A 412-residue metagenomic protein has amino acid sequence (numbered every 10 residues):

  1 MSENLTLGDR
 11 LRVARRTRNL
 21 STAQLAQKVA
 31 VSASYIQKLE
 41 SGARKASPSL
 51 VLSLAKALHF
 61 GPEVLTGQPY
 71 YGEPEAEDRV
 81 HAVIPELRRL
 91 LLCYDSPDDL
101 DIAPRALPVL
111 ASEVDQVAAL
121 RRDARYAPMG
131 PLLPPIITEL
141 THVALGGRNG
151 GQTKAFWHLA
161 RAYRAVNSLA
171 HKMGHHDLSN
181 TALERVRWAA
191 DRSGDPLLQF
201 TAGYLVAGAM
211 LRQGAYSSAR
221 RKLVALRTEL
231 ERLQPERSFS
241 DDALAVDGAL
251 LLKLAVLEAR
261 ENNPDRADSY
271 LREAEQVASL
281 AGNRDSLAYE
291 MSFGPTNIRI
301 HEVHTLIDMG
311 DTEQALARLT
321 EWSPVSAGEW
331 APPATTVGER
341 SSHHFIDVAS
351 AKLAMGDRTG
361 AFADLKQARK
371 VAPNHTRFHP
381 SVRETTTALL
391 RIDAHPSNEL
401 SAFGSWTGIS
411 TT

Functional and structural regions predicted by a protein language model:
E3, I102-T412: Conserved binding/catalytic microenvironments
D9-K28: Short basic helix-loop element that most often maps to the first helix and adjoining turn of HTH DNA-binding modules
L11, T22, A33, P48-V51: Helix-turn-helix DNA-binding elements, focusing on the entry/boundary residues of the two helices that contact DNA
Q27, P48-V51, E75: Long, hydrophobic alpha-helical segments
V29-A46, G67: Recognition helix of helix-turn-helix/homeodomain-like DNA-binding domains that insert into the DNA major groove
S49-V64: DNA major-groove recognition helix of helix-turn-helix/homeodomain DNA-binding modules
G67-P97: Short, charged recognition helix plus adjacent turn of helix-turn-helix-like nucleic-acid-binding domains
